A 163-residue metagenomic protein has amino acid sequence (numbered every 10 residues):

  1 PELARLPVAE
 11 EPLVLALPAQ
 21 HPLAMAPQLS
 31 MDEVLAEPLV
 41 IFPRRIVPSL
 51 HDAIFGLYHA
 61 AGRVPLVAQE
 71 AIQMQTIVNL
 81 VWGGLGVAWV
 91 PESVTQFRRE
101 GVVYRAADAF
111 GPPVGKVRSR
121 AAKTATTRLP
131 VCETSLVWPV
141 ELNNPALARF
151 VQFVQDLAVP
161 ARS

Functional and structural regions predicted by a protein language model:
E2-L13, L17-L39, L147-A148: Flexible hinge/capping segments at coil-to-helix
E2-P7, E11-P12, A16, Q75-V140 (+1 more regions): Beta-alpha-beta core module
A9, D32-L35, H59, V81-W82 (+1 more regions): Alpha-helix boundary recognition
P18, I41-R44, V67, V90-P91: Thr-Gly-centered strand-to-loop micro-motif
P27, P38-A61, G83, N144-F153: Secondary-structure junction motif
V47, A71, S93: Residue-level "edge-of-site" marker
V64-Q73: Short beta-strand-to-loop elements that line the ligand-binding cleft of bilobed periplasmic-binding protein-like
V154-S163: Periplasmic-binding protein-like
